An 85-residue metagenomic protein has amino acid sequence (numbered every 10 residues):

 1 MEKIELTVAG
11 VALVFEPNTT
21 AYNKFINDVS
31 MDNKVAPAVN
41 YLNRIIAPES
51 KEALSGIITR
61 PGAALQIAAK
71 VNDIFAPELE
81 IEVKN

Functional and structural regions predicted by a protein language model:
M1-A9: Short acidic, Pro/Gly- and aromatic-enriched capping/linker segments at domain boundaries
A12-V14: Short, solvent-exposed loop/turn motifs
E16-N85: Short, surface-exposed, charged amphipathic helix/loop patches that serve as local interaction elements
